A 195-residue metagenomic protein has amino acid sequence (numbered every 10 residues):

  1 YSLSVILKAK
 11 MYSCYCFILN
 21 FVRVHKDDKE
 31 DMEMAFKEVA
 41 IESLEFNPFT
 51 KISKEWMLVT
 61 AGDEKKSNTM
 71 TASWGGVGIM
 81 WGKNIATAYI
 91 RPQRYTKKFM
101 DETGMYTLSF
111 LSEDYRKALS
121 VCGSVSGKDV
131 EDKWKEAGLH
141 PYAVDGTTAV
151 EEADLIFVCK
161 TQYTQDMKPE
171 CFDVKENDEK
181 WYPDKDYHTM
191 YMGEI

Functional and structural regions predicted by a protein language model:
S2-K10, C14-E33: Short, Lys/Arg-enriched N-terminal segments with co-localized hydrophobic residues within the first ~10-30 amino acids
E33-A72, G76-I195: Active-site-proximal mixed secondary-structure blocks
